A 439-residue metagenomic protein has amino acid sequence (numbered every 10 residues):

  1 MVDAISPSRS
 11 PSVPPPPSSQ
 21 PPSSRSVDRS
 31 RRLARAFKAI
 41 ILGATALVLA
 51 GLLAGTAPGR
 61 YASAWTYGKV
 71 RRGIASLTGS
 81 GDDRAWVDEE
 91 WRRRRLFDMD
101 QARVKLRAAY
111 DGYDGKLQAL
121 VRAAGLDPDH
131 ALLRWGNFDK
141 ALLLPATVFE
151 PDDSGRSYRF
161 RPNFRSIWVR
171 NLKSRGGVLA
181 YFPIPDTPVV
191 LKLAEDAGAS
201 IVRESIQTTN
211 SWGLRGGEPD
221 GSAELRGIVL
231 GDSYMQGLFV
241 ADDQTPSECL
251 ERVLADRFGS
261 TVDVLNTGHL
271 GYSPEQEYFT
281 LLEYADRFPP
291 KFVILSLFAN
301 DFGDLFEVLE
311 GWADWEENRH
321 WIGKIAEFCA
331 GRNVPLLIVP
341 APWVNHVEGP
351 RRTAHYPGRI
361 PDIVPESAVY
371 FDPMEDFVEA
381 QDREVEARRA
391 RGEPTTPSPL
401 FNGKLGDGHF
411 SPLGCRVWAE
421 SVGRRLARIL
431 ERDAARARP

Functional and structural regions predicted by a protein language model:
M1-S23: Low-complexity, Pro/Ser/Thr/Gly/Ala-rich intrinsically disordered linkers and tails that serve as
K38-G55: Hydrophobic membrane-insertion alpha-helices, especially the h-region of bacterial N-terminal signal peptides
G68, R72-V253, R257, Q381 (+2 more regions): Membrane/wall-proximal cationic-aromatic binding patches
A199-I206, R226-I228, Y234-G311: Conserved SGNH/GDSL esterase-like catalytic core that processes O-acyl groups on lipids and polysaccharides
L270, G311-E316, G403-F410: The substrate-binding groove and active-site-proximal loops of carbohydrate-active enzymes, especially glycoside
P289-D304, A313-V378: Conserved, well-ordered alpha-helix/loop/beta-strand core segments that scaffold catalytic motifs
N345-P439: Catalytic His-Asp segment of secreted/periplasmic serine-dependent ester chemistry enzymes
